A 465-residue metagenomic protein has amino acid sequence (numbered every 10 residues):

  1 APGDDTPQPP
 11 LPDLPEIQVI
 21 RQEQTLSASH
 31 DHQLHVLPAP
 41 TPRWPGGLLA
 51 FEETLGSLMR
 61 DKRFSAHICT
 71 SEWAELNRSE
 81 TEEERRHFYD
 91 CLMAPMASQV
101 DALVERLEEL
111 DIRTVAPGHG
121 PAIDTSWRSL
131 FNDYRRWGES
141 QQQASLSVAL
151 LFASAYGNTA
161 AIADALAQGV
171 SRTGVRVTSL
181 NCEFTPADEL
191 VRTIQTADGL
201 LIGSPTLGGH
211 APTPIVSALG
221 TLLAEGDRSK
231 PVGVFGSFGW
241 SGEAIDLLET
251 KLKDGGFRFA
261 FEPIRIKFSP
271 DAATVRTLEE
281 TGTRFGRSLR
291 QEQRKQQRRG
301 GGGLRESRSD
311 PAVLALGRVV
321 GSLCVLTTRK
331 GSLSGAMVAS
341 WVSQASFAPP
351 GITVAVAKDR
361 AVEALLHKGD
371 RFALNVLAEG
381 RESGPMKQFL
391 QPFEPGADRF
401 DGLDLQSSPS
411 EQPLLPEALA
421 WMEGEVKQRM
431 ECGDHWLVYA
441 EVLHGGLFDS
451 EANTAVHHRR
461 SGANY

Functional and structural regions predicted by a protein language model:
A1-G3, N375-V376: Short internal beta-strands
L11-N77: Catalytic core of the metallo-beta-lactamase
L48-A116, P121-F152: Metal-dependent phosphodiesterase/nuclease catalytic metal-binding core
F51, V191-Q195, L366: A short, aliphatic-rich alpha-helical micro-motif
W73, R78-V115, G120-A122, A165 (+2 more regions): FMN-binding flavodoxin-like domain, especially the glycine-rich phosphate-binding loop
N132, S179-T185, L403-L405: Short gly/ser/thr-rich secondary-structure transition/capping motifs
V148-L200: Redox- and metal-dependent alpha/beta enzyme cores, enriched for Fe-S-associated oxidoreductases and cofactor-handling
K295-Y465: Basic, polyanion-binding surface patches
